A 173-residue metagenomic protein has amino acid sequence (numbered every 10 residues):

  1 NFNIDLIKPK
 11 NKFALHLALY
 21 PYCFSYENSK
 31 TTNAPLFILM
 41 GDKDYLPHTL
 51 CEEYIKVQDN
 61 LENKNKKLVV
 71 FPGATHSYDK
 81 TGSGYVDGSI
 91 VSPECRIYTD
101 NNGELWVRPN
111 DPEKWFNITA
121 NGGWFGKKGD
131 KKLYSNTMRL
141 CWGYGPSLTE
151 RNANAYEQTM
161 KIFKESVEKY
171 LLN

Functional and structural regions predicted by a protein language model:
N1-N33: Primarily recognizes the serine-hydrolase "nucleophile elbow" in alpha/beta-hydrolase and SGNH/GDSL folds
P9, L50-Y54, Y156-T159, F163: Stable alpha-helical elements in mature extracytoplasmic
H16, I38, K66-L68: Hydrophobic/aromatic anchor residues within beta-strands of the central parallel beta-sheet of Rossmann-like
P21, G41-D42: Glycine-rich His-Gly loop
F24, D44, H76: Surface-exposed, flexible loop/turn segments at secondary-structure boundaries
T32, F37-M40, F71: Short beta-strand/loop motif that positions the catalytic acidic residue of the alpha/beta-hydrolase fold
Y45-E53, D79: Conserved alpha/beta-hydrolase "acid-adjacent" motif
N60-K66, P72-N173: Alpha/beta-hydrolase-fold serine-hydrolase catalytic core, especially in secreted/extracellular enzymes
